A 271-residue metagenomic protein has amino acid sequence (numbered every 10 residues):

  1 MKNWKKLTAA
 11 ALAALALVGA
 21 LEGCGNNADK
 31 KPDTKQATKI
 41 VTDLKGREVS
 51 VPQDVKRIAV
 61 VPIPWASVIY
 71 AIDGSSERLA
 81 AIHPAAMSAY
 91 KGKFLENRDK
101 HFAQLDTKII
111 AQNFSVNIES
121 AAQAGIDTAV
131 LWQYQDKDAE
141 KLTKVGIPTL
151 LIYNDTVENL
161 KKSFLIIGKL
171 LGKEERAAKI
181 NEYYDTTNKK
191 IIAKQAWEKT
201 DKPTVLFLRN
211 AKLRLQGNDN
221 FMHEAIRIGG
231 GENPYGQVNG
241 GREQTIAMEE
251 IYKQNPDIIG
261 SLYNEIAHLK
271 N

Functional and structural regions predicted by a protein language model:
M1-A11: Bacterial N-terminal signal peptides that target proteins for export
K2-W4, G23-V68, E175-L206: Bacterial Sec-exported substrate-binding components of ABC uptake systems
V18-L21: Bacterial Sec-type N-terminal signal peptides, specifically the leucine/valine-rich hydrophobic h-region
L44-G46, L105-E119, N239-M248: Short helix-initiation/N-cap motifs at beta->coil->alpha
A66-S120, T128, P234: A short, structured surface patch at a secondary-structure boundary
I110, I118-L131, I147, A247-S261: Proline-aspartate-enriched helix->loop->beta-strand connector
D138-R214, Y235-Q237, T245: Extracytoplasmic substrate-binding proteins
G217-E243, A247: Alpha-helical, coiled-coil/dimerization segments enriched in small aliphatic residues
